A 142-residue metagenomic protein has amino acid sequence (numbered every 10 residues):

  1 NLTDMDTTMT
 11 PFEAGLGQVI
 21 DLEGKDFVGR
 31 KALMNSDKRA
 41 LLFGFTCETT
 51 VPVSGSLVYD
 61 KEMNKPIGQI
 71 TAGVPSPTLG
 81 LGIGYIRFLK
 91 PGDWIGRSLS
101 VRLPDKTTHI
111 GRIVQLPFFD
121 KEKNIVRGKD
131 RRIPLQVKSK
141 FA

Functional and structural regions predicted by a protein language model:
N1-A142: Conserved, structured C-terminal
